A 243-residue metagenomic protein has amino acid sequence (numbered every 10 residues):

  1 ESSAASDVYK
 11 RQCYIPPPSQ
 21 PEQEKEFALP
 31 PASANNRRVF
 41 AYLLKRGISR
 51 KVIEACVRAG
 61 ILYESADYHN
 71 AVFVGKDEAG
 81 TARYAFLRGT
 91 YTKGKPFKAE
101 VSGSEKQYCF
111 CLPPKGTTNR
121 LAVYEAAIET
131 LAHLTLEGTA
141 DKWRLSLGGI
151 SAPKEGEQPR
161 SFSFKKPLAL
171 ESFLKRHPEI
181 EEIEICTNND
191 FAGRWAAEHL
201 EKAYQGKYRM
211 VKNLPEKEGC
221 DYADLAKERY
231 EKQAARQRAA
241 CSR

Functional and structural regions predicted by a protein language model:
E1-A5, Y9-Q12: Single conserved hydrophobic/aromatic residue that forms the stacking wall/gate of nucleotide- or nucleobase-binding
C13-K115: Basic, glycine-enriched DNA-binding surface that flanks or lies within the catalytic cores of DNA
L43, F73, G80, E125 (+3 more regions): Terminal peptide-recognition signature
V72-G75, A122, L145-G148: Cytosolic beta-strand hydrophobic patch enriched in CBS
Y91-K93, I128-T130, I150-P153: Short, catalytically relevant binding-site loops at active-site mouths
T117-A122, E182-E184: Short active-site oxyanion
E125-I128, N189: Helix N-cap/beta->alpha junction signal
T135-R243: TOPRIM fold recognition
